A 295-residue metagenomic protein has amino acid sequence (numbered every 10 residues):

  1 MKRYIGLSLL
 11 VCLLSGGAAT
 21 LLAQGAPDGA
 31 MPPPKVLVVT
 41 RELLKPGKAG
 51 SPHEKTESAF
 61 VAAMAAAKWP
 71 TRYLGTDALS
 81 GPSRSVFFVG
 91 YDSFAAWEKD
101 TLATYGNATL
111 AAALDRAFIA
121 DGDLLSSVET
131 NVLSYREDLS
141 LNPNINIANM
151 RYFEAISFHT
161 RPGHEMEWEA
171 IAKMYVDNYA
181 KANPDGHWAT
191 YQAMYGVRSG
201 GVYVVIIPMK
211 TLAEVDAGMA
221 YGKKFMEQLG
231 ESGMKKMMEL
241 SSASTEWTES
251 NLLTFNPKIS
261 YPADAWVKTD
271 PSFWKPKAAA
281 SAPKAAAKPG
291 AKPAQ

Functional and structural regions predicted by a protein language model:
M1-Y4: Positively charged n-region of N-terminal signal peptides that target proteins for export
G6-L9, K288: Intrinsically disordered and other compositionally biased segments
S8-G17: Bacterial N-terminal signal peptides
L22-Q295: Short S/T/G/P-rich N-terminal loop/turn motif that feeds into the first structured element of a domain
